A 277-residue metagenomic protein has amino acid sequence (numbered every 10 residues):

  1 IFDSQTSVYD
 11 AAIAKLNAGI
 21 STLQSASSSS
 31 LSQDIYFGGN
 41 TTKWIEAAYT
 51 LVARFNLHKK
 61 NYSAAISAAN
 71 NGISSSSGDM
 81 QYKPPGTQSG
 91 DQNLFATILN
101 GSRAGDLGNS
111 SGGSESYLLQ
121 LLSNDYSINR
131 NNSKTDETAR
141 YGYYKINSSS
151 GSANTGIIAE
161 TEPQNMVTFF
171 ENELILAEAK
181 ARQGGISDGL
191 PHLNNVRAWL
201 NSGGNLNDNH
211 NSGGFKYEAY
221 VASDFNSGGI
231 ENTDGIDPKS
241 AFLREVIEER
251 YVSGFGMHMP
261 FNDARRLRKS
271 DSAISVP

Functional and structural regions predicted by a protein language model:
I1-G38, K59-N61, S76-L107: Aromatic-anchored glycine-rich loop motif in surface-exposed flexible loops
G39-T42, E46: Aromatic-lined, polymer-binding surfaces characteristic of secreted/periplasmic polysaccharide-degrading enzymes
I45, V52, F169, L176-E178: Structural register within alpha-helical repeat arrays
K60, Q183-G184: Short helix-adjacent coil turns
K60-E173, L190, N194, W199-I236 (+4 more regions): Hydrophobic-face positions in mid-chain alpha helices that act as interaction patches
